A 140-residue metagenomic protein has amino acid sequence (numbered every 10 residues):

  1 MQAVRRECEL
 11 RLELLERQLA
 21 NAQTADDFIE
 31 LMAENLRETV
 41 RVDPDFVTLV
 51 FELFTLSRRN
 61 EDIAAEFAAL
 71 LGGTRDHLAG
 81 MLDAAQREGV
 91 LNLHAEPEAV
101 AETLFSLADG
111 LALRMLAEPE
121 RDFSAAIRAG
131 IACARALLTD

Functional and structural regions predicted by a protein language model:
M1-E7: Alpha-helical DNA-contacting segments of helix-turn-helix folds
Q2, E13-V47, P97-L104, I127: Hydrophobic alpha-helical connector segments
E9, I29-A33, R75, A79 (+1 more regions): Hydrophobic core segments within long, regular secondary-structure runs in both alpha- and beta-rich folds
L15, L19, R58, L111-L116: Short amphipathic alpha-helical interaction patches enriched in hydrophobic/aromatic residues with interspersed Lys/Arg
L15, V50-F54, L82: Generic hydrophobic alpha-helical segments
D27-F28, V42-A64: Amphipathic alpha-helical segments used for helix-helix packing
I63-A68, G72, Q86-A134: Hydrophobic/aromatic-rich alpha-helical bundle segments in the mid-to-C-terminal region
